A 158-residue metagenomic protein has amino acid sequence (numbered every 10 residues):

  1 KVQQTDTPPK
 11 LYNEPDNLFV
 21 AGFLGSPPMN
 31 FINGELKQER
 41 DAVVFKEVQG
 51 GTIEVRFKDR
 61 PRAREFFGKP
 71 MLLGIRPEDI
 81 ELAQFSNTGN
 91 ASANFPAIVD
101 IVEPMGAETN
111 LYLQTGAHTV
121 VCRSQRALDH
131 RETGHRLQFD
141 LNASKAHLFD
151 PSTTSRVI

Functional and structural regions predicted by a protein language model:
K1-G51: Internal alpha/beta loop-helix hairpins
N13, A42-D100, D129-I158: Glycine/charge-rich catalytic "coupling/switch" loops of P-loop NTPases
F19, I80-L82, E108: Short beta-strands and strand-coil junctions in structured, solvent-facing domains, enriched
D41-V44, G106-Y112: Short aromatic-glycine-enriched beta-strand elements
G50-V55, G116-C122: Short, structured beta-strand/loop micro-motifs enriched in basic residues and often containing a Trp
